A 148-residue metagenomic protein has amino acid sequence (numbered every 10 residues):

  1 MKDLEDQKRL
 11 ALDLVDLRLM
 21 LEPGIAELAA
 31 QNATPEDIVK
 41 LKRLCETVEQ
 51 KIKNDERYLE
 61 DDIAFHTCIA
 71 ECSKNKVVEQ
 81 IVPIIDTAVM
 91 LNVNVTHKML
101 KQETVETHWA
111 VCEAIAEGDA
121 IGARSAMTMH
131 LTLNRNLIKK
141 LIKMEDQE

Functional and structural regions predicted by a protein language model:
M1-M20, E27, D146-E148: Short linear motifs at protein or domain termini
L14-V93, V105-A110, G122-L133: Conserved amphipathic alpha-helical segments that form helical-bundle/coiled-coil interaction surfaces
E117: Interdomain hinge/lid region at the active-site interface of Rossmann-like NAD(P)-dependent oxidoreductases
A120-E148: C-terminal effector-binding regulatory domain of bacterial HTH transcription factors
